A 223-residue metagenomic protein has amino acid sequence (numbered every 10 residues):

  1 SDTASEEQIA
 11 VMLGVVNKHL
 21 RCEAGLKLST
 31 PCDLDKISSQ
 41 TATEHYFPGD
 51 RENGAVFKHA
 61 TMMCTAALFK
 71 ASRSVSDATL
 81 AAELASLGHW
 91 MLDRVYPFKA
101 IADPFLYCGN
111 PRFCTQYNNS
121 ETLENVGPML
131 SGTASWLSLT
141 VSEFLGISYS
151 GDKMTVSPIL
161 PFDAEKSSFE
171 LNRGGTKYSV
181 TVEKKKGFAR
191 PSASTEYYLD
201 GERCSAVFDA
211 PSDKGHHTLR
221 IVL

Functional and structural regions predicted by a protein language model:
S1-S5, F57-K58, K70: An alpha-helical repeat/solenoid feature that recognizes helix-turn-helix modules
S5-E6, H216: General structural signal for secondary-structure boundaries
I9-A10: Short, conserved charged micro-motifs
G14-C22, C32-S39, H45-A55, M63-L223: Non-catalytic C-terminal accessory modules of carbohydrate-active enzymes
